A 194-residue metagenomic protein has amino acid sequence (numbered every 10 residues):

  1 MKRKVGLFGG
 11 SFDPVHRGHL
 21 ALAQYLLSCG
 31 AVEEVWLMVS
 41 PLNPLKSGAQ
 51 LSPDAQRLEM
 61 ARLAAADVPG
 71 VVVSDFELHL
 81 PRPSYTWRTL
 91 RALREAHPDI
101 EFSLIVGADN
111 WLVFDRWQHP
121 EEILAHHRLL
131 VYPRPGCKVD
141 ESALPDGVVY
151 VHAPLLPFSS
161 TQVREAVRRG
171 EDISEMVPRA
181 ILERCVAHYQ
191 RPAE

Functional and structural regions predicted by a protein language model:
M1-E194: Nucleotidyltransferase catalytic core that binds NTPs
